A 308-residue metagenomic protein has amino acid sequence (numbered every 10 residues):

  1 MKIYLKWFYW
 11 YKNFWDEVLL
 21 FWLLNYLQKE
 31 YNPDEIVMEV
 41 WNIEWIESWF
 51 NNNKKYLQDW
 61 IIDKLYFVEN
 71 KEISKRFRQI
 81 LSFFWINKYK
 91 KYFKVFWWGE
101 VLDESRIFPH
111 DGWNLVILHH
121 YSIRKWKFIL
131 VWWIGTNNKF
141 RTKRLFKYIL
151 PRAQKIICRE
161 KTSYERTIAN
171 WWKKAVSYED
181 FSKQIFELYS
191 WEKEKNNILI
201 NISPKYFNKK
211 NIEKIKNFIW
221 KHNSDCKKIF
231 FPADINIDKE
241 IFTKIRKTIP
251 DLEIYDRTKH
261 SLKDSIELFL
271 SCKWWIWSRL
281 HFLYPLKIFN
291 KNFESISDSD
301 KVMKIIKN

Functional and structural regions predicted by a protein language model:
M1-N308: Active-site anion-handling motifs in enzyme catalytic cores
